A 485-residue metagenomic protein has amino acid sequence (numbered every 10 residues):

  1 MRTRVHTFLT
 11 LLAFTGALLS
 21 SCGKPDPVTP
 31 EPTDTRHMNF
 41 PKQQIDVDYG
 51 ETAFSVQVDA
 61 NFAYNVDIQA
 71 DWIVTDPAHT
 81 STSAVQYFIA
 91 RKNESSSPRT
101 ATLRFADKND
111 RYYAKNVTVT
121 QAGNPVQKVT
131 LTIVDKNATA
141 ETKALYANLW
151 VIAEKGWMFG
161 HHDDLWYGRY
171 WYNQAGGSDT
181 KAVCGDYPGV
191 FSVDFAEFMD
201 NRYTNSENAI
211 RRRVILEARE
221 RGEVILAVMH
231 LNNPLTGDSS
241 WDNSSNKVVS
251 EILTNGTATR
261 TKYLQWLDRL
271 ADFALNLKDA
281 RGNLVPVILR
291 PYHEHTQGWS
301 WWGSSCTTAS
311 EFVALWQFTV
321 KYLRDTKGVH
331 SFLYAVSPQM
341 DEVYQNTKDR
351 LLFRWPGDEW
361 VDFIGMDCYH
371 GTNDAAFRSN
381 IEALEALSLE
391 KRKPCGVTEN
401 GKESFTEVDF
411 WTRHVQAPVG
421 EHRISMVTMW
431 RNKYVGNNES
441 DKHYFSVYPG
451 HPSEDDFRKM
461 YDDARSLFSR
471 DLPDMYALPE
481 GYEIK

Functional and structural regions predicted by a protein language model:
L11, A17-P41, Y112, N116-V129: Bacterial Sec-dependent N-terminal signal peptides
F40, Q57-Y87: Surface-exposed binding patches on compact interaction domains or structured appendages
S97-N109: A short beta-strand micro-motif common to beta-rich folds, especially ectodomain repeats
N124-A196, N201, N205, A464 (+1 more regions): N-terminal module-boundary/linker segments of secreted carbohydrate-active enzymes
W157-D164, P394-K485: Substrate-binding cleft of secreted/luminal carbohydrate-active enzymes
H161-H162, P286, R290-Y292, W316-K348 (+2 more regions): Aromatic-lined carbohydrate-recognition surfaces of secreted/lumenal glycan-active proteins
F191, R350-D374, W430: Aromatic- and acid-rich polysaccharide-binding/catalytic face of secreted or lumenal carbohydrate-active enzymes
D200-K321, D325, V329: Substrate-binding cleft of extracellular glycoside hydrolase catalytic domains
